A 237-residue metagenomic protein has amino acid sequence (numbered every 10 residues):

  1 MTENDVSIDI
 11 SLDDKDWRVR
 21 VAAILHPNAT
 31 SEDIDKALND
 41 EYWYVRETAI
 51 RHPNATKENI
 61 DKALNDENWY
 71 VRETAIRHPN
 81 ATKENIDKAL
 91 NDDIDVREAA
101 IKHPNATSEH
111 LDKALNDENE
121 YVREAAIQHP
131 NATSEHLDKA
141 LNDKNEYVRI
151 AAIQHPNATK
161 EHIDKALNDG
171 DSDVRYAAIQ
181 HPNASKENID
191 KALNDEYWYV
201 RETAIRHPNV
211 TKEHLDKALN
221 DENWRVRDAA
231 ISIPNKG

Functional and structural regions predicted by a protein language model:
D5-D14, A23: An edge-strand/N-cap motif at the start of beta-rich repeat modules
W17-A229: Thr-biased low-complexity repeat/linker tracts and other Thr-enriched repetitive architectures
I233-G237: TPR/TPR-like alpha-solenoid repeats
